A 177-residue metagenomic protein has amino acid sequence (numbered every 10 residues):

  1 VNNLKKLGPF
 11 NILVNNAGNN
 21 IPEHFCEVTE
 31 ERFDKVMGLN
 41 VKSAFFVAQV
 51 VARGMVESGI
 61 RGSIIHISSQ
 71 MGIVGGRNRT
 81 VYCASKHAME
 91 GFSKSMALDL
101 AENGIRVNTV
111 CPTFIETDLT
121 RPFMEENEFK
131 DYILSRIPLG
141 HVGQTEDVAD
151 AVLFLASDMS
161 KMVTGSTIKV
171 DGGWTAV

Functional and structural regions predicted by a protein language model:
N16-I21, G173: Conserved NAD(P)H cofactor-binding loop of Rossmann-fold oxidoreductase domains
H24-F25, R32-K35, I133: Substrate-binding pocket helix/loop in short-chain dehydrogenase/reductase
C26, V74-V81, E102, G140 (+1 more regions): Active-site loop immediately N-terminal to the catalytic Tyr-X3-Lys motif of short-chain dehydrogenase/reductase
A48, S85, S93: Active-site helix of classical SDR
R53, L98-E102, K161: Alpha-helical segment proximal to the catalytic Tyr-Lys
S69: Residue(s) in the substrate-gating loop at a strand-loop-helix junction that position the organic substrate next
I105-R106, H141-V170, T175-A176: C-terminal substrate-recognition "lid" of short-chain dehydrogenase/reductases
